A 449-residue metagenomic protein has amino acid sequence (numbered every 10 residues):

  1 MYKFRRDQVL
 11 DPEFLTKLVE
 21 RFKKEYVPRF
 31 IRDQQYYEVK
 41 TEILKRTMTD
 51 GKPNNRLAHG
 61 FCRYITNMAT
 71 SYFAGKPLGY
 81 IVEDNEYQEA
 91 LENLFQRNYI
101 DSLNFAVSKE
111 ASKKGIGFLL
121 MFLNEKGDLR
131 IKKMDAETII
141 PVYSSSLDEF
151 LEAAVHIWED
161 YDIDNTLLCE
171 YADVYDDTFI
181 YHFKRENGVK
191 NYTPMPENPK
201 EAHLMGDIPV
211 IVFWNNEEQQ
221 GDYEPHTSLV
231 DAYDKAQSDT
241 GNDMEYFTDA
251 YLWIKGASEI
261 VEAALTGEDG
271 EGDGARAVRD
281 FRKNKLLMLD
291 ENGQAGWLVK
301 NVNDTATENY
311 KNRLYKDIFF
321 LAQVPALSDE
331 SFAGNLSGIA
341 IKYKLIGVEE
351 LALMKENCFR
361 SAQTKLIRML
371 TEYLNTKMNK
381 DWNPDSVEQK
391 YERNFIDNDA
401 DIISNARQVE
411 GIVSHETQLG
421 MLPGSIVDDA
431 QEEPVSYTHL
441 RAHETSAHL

Functional and structural regions predicted by a protein language model:
M1-I139: Extended, helix-rich architectural segments
L103-N104, V299, N303-D397: C-terminal amphipathic alpha-helical
V107, Y246-Y251, D329-G334, D385 (+2 more regions): Short coil/turn segments at secondary-structure boundaries
F118-N215: Extended, regular secondary-structure scaffolds
P196-A340: Extended, charged amphipathic alpha-helical segments
A400-L440: Assembly-interface segments of oligomeric complexes
T438-H448: Conserved small/polar residues in nucleotide/adenosyl-binding loops
